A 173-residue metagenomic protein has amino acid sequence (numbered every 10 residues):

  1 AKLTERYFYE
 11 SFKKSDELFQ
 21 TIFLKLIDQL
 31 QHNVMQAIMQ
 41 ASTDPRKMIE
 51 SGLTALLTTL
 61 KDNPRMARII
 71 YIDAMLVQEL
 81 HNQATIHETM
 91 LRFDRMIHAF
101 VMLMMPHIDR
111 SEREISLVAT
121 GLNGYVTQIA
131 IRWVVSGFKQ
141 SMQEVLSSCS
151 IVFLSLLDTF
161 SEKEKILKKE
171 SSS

Functional and structural regions predicted by a protein language model:
A1-E17, T21: Helix-turn-helix
D16, Q20, L24, R46 (+4 more regions): Short, structured helix-loop boundary elements
T21, Q36-D62, L122: Hydrophobic alpha-helical connector segments
D28, H32, L80-P106, S116-G124 (+3 more regions): Amphipathic alpha-helical packing segments from all-alpha helical-bundle domains
V34-A41, I70-Q78, W133-G137: Secondary-structure edge/capping motif, primarily at the C-terminal ends of alpha-helices and the immediately following
L56, I70-Y71, L122, F153: Short alpha-helical scaffolding segments that buttress acidic/His motifs in well-ordered protein cores
K61-L80, H98-V101, I131: Amphipathic alpha-helical segments used for helix-helix packing
M104-V152, F160-S172: Hydrophobic/aromatic-rich alpha-helical bundle segments in the mid-to-C-terminal region
